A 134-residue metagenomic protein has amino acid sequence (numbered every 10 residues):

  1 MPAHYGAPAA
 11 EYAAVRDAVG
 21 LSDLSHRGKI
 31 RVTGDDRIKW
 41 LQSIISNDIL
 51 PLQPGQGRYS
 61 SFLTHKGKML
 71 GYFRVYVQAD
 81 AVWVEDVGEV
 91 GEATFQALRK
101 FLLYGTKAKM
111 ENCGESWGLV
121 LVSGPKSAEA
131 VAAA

Functional and structural regions predicted by a protein language model:
M1-A134: Basic, glycine/lysine-rich polyanion-binding surfaces/domains
